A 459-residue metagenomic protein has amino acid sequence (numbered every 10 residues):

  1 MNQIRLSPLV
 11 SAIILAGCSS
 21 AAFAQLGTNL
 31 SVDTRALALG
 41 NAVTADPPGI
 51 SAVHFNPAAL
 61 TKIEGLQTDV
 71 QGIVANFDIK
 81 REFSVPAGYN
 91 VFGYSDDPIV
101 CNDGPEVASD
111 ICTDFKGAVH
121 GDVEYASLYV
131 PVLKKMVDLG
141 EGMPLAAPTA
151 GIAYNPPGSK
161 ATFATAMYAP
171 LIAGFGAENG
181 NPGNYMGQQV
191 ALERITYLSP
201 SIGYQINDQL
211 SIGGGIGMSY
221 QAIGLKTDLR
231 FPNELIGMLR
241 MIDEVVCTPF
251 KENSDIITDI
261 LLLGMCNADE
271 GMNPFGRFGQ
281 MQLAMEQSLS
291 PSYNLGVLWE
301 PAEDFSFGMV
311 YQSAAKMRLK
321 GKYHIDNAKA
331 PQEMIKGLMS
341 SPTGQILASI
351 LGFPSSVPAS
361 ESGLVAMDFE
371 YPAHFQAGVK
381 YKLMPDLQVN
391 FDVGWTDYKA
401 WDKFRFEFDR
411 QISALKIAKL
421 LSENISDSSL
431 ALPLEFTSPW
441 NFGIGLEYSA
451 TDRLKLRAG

Functional and structural regions predicted by a protein language model:
N2-F23: Gram-negative bacterial Sec-dependent N-terminal signal peptides
Q25-G40, P48, G104, A108-Y125 (+2 more regions): Outer-membrane beta-barrel porins/channels
T28-V43, T61-R81: Transmembrane beta-strand segments of Gram-negative outer membrane beta-barrel proteins
V53-A58: N-terminal periplasmic accessory domains that precede and gate Gram-negative outer-membrane beta-barrel machines
I79, S84-D114: Active-site-surrounding "flap" and adjacent substrate/cofactor-binding loops of secreted or lumenal enzymes, prototyped
S127-Y129: Extracytoplasmic, post-signal-peptide low-complexity/disordered regions of secreted/exported proteins
